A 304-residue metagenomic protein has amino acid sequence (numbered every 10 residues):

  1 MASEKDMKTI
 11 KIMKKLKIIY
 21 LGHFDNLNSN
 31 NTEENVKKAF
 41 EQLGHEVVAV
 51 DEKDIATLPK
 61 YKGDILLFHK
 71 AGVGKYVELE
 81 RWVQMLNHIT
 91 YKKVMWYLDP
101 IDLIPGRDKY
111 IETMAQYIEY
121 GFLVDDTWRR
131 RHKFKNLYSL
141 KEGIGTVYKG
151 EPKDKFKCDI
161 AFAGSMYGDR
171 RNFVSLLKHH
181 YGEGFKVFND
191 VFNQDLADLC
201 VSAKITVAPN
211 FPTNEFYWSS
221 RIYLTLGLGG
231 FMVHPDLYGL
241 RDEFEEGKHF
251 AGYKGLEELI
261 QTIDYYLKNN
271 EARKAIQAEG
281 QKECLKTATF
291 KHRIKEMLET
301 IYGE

Functional and structural regions predicted by a protein language model:
M1-I12: N-terminal amphipathic/basic-hydrophobic helices that include classical n-h-c signal peptides and signal-anchor
K14-G63, F68-M85, M95-E246, A251 (+3 more regions): Nucleotide-sugar donor-binding catalytic core of glycosyltransferases
H88, E245, L285: Short conserved AdoMet
F244, I263, Q277: Short, flexible helix/strand-to-coil boundary loops that buttress conserved ligand/catalytic motifs in alpha/beta
F250-L256, Y265-N270: Conserved acidic donor-binding segment of nucleotide-sugar-dependent glycosyltransferases
K268-I301: A charged, aromatic-enriched C-terminal amphipathic alpha-helix characteristic of glycosyltransferases across folds
